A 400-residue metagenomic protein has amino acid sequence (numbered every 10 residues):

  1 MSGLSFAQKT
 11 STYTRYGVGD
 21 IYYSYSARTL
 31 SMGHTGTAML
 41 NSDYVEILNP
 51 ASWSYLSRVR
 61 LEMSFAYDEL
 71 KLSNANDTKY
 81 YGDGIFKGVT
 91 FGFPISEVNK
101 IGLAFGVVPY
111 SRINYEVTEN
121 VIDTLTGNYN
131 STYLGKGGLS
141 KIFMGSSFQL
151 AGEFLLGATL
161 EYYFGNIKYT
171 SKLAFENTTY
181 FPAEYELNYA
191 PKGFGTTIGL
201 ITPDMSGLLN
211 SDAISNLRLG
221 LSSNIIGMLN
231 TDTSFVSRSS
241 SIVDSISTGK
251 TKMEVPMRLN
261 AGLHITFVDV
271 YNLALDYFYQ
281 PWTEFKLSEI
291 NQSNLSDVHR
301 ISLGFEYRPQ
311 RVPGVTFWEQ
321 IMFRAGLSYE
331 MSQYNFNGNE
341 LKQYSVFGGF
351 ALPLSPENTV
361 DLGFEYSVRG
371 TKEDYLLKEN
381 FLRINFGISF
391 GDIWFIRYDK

Functional and structural regions predicted by a protein language model:
G3-A7: Sec/Tat signal peptide C-region and signal peptidase I cleavage site
Q8-K400: Subset of outer-membrane beta-barrel
